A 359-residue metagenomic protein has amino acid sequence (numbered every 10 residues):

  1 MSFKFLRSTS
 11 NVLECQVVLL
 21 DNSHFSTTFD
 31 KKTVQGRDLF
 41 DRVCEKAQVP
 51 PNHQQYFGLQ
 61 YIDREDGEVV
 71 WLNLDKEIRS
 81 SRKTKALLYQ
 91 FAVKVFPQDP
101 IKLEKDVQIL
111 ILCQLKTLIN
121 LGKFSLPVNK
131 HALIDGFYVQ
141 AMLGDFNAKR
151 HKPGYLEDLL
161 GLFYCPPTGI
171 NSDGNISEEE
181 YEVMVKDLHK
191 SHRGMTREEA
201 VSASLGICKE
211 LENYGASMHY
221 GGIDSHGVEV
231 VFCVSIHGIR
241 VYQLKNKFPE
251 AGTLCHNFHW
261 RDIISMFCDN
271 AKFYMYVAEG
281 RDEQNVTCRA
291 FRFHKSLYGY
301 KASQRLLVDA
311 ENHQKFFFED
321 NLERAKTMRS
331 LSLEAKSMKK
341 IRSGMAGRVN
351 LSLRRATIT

Functional and structural regions predicted by a protein language model:
M1-K4, V12-L13, S26-T27, V43-A47 (+6 more regions): Eukaryotic intrinsically disordered and solvent-exposed regulatory patches
R7, N11-D21, V228-H237: PDZ domains - specifically the beta-sandwich core and the conserved carboxylate-binding loop
L19-D38: Short, contiguous acidic and Ser/Thr-rich linear segments
N22-H24, D66-G67, N246: Detector for glycine-centered tight turns/loop "hinges" at secondary-structure junctions
K32-P50, A310: Short amphipathic, charge-patterned alpha-helical segments
K46-D66, K130-D135, F273-A278: Short loop-to-beta-strand transition segments
Y61-D63, W71-Y242, M328-L331, L351-A356: FERM/ERM/4.1 membrane-cytoskeleton interface domain and closely related membrane-proximal cytosolic signaling modules
P100, I223-E229, S235-T359: Eukaryotic low-complexity, acidic/Ser/Thr/Pro-rich regulatory regions of large signaling scaffolds and adaptors
